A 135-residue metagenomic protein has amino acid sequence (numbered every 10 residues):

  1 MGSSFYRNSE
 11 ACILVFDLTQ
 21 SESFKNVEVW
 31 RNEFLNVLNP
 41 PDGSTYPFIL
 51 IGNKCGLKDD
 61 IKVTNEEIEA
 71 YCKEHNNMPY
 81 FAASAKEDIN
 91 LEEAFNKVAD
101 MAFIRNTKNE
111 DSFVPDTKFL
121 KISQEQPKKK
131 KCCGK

Functional and structural regions predicted by a protein language model:
M1, E22-N26, D59-D60, N90-L91: Secondary-structure boundary/capping motif
M1-S21, V37: Inter-motif core of Ras-like GTPase G domains
Y6-R7, V29-E33, T64-A70: Glycine-rich, phosphate-binding/catalytic loops in enzymes
S21-P41, K97: Amphipathic helical hotspot of TIR/SEFIR-family domains
L38-K135: Conserved P-loop small GTPase signature centered on TRAFAC-class small GTPases
